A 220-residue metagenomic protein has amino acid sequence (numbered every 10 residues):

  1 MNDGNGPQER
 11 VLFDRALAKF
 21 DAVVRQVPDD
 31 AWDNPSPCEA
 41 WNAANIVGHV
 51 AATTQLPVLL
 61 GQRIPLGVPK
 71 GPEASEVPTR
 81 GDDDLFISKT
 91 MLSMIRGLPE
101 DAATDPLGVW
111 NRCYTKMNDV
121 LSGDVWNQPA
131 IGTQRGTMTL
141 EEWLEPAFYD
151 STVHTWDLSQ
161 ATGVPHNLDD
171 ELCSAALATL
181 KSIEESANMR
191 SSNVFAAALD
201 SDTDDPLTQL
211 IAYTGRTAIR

Functional and structural regions predicted by a protein language model:
N2-A22, Q26-N42, L59-G81, T90 (+1 more regions): Structured surface interface patches that mediate subunit assembly and partner/cofactor docking
I46: Extended, alpha-helix-rich binding/interface surfaces that flank or overlap catalytic cores and mediate recognition
H49-V50: Glycine-rich loop at the start of a catalytic domain that most often binds anionic cofactors/ligands
D84-M94: A basic- and aromatic-enriched beta-loop-alpha substructure that forms the phosphate/nucleotide- and DNA/RNA-contacting
L98: Active-site lid/adjacent beta-loop-alpha segment flanking the redox-cofactor pocket in flavoenzymes
